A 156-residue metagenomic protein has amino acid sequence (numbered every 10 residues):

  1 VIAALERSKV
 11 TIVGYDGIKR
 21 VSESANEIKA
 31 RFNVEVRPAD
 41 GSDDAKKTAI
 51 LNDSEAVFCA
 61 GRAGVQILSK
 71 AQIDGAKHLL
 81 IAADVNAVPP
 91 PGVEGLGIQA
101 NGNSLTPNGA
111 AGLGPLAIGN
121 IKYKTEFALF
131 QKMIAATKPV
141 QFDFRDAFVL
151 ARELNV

Functional and structural regions predicted by a protein language model:
V1-S54: Glycine-rich phosphate/diphosphate-binding loop of Rossmann-like nucleotide-binding domains
I2-A4, E27-K29, I73-A76, G97-A100 (+1 more regions): Short, solvent-exposed amphipathic alpha-helical segments in soluble enzyme and RNA/protein-processing domains
V13, A39, G61, P115 (+1 more regions): Glycine- and other small-residue-rich loops at beta-strand/loop junctions that grip anionic moieties
G17-I18, Q66, G119: Alpha-helix N-cap/loop-to-helix initiation residues
R20, S24, K46-I50, S69-Q72 (+1 more regions): General structural feature for long, well-ordered alpha-helical segments within catalytic domains of soluble enzymes
F32, S54, F58, F130-K138: Structural signal for hydrophobic packing residues in well-ordered secondary-structure cores of soluble enzyme domains
E35-G109: Rossmann-like adenosine-cofactor binding region
V88-V156: Adenosine-phosphate binding glycine-rich loop
